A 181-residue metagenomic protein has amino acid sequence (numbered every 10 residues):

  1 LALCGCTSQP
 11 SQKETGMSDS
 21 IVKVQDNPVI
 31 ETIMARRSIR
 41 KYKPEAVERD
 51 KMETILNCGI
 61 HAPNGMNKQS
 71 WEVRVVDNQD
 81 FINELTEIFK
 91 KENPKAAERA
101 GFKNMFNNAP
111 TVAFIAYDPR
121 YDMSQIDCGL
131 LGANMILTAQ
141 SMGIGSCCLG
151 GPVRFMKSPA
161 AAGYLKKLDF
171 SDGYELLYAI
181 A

Functional and structural regions predicted by a protein language model:
L1-C4: Sec-dependent bacterial lipoprotein signal peptides
C6-A109: N-terminal amphipathic, basic helical "cap/leader" segment at the start of enzyme domains
G59, P119-Y164: Small-aliphatic-rich amphipathic alpha-helix that forms the alpha element of a beta-alpha
W71, G151, L176-L177: Proline- and acidic/polar-enriched loop/turn elements at helix boundaries
N78, I88, A116-R120, G151-P152: Beta-hairpin (beta-strand-turn-beta-strand) motif
K95-A97, K103-M105, G163-A181: A glycine-rich helix N-cap at a beta->alpha junction
V112-A116, I180: Active-site-flanking beta-strand signature of metal-NTP-handling nucleotidyl enzymes and homologous cyclase-like
